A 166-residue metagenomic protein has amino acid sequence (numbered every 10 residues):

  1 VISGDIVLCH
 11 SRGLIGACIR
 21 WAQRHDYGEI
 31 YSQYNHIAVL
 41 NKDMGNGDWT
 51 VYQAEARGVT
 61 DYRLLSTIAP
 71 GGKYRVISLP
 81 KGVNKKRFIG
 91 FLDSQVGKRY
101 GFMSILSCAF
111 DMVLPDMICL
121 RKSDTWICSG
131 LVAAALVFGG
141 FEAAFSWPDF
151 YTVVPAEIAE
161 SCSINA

Functional and structural regions predicted by a protein language model:
V1-A166: Cysteine-nucleophile amide-bond enzymes
